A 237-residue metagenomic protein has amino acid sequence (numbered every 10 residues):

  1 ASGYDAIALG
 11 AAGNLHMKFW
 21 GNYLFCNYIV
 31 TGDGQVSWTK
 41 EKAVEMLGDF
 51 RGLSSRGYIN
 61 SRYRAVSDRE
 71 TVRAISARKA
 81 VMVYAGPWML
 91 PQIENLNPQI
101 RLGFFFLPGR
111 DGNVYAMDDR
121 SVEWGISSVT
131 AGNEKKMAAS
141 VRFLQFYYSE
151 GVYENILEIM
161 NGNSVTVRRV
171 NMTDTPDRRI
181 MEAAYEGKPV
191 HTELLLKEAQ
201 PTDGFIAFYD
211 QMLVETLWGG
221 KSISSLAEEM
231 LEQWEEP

Functional and structural regions predicted by a protein language model:
A1-V36, A80: Extracytoplasmic/periplasmic solute-binding protein
S2-A11, S149-M160, E236: Bilobed periplasmic-binding protein-like "clamshell/Venus-flytrap" ligand-binding domains
A8, V81-G86, G103: Paired acidic/hydrophobic, glycine-rich loop segments that form the ligand-binding mouth/hinge of periplasmic-binding
G10, D68, A85-L90, R120-V122: Beta->alpha turn/N-cap motifs
Q35-R64: Glycine-centered hinge/linker elements that transmit conformational signals in sensory and ligand-binding systems
R56, N95-N163, Q211: Extracytoplasmic/periplasmic substrate-recognition and gating elements
R62-S76: Short helix-initiation/N-cap motifs at beta->coil->alpha
F105, L157-E215, E229: Long, aromatic- and glycine/proline-rich binding clefts that accommodate carbohydrate-like moieties
